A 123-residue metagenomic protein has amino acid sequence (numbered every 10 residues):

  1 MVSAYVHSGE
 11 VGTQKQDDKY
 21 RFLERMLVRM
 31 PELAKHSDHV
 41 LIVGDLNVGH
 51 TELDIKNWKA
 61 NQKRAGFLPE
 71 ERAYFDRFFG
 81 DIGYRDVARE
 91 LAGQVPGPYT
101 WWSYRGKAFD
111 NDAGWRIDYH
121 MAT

Functional and structural regions predicted by a protein language model:
M1-E10: Active-site-proximal beta-strand elements of phosphoester/diester hydrolases
V2, P31-L33, T123: Intrinsic structural disorder
Y5, N47, H120: Anionic group-transfer/hydrolysis microenvironments
T13-D18: Short, solvent-exposed loop/turn segments at secondary-structure boundaries
K19-Y20, M121: Short, positively charged
F22-I117: Metal-dependent phosphoesterases centered on the DNase I-like endonuclease/exonuclease/phosphatase
